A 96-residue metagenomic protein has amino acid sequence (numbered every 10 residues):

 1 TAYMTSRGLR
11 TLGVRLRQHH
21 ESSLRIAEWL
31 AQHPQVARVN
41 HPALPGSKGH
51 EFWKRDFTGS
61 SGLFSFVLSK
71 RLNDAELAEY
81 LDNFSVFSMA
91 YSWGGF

Functional and structural regions predicted by a protein language model:
T1-A2, L16, E28, Q32 (+2 more regions): Glycine/threonine-rich helix-loop capping motifs at alpha-helix boundaries
T1-T11, S65-L72: Short N-terminal helix-initiation segments at or just after the protein's N-terminus
A2, R25, H50-F52: Residue-level detector of functional hotspots within protein domains
R7-W29, R38, F57-S61: Structural signature of PLP-dependent enzymes
V36-F96: Conserved C-terminal alpha-helix-loop-beta "cap" of PLP-dependent enzymes that closes/shapes the active-site mouth
